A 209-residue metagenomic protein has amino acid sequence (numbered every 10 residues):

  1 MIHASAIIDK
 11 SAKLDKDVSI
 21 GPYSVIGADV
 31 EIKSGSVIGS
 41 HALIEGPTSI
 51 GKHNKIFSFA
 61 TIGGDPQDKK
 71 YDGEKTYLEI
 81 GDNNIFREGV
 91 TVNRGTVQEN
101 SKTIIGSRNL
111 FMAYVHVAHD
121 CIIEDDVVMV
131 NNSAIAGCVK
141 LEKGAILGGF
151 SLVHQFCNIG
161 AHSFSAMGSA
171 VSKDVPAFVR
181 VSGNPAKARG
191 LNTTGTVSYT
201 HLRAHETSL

Functional and structural regions predicted by a protein language model:
I2-S182, A186-K187: Structural signal for interior beta-strand "rungs" in well-ordered beta-sheet cores of soluble enzyme domains
A188-T194: Acidic/polar active-site rim loop that often engages polyanionic ligands
G195-Y199: Short, glycine/charged-rich beta-strand-loop motifs at protein surfaces that mediate ligand recognition and catalysis
T200-T207: Conserved small/polar residues in nucleotide/adenosyl-binding loops
